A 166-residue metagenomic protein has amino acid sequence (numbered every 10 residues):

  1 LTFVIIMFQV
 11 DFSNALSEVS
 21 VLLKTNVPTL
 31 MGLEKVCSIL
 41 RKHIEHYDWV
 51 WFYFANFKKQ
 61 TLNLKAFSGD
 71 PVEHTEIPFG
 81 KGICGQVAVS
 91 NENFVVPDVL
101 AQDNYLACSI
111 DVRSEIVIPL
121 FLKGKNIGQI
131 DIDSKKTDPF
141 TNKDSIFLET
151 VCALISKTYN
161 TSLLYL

Functional and structural regions predicted by a protein language model:
I6-F67, P71, T161-L166: Intrinsically disordered, low-complexity terminal regulatory regions
I44, A107-V112: Short loop/turn motifs at secondary-structure junctions and domain boundaries
W49, V117, Q129: Short hydrophobic/aromatic beta-strand element in the GNAT-like acyltransferase core that lines or flanks the acyl-donor
A55-T61, K65-A107: Regulatory sensory and allosteric helical modules in signal-transduction proteins and certain transcription factors
S114-L122: A short, aliphatic-rich beta-strand micro-motif
F121-S134: Sensory-domain boundary capping and coupling elements
S134-L166: Juxtadomain coupling helices with adjacent low-complexity linkers
